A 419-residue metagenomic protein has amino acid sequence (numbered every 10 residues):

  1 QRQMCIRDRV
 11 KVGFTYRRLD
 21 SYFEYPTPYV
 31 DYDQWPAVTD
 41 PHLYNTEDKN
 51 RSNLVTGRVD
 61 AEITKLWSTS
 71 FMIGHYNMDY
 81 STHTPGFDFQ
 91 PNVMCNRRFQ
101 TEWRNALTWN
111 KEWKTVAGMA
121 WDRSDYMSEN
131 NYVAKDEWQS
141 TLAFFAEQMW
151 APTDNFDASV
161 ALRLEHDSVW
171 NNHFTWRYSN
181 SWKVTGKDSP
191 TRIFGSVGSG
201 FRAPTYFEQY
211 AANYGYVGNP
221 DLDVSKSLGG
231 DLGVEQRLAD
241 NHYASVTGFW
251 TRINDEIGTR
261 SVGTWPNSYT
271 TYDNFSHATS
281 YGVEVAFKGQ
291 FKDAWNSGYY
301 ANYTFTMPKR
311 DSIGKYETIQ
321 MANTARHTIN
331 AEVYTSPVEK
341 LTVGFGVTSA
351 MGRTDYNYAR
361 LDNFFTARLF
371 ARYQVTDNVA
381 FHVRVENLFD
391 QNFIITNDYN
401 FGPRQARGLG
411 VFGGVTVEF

Functional and structural regions predicted by a protein language model:
Q1-I6: Short, small-residue-biased leader/transition segments that mark boundaries at the very start of proteins
R7, Q148, G195, S225-L228 (+2 more regions): Conserved C-terminal beta-signal and adjacent last beta-strands/turns of outer-membrane beta-barrel proteins
K11-T64, S68-Q100, N130-N131, G402: Flexible loop and strand-edge segments within Gram-negative outer membrane beta-barrel domains
T15, T64, N110-E112, D122 (+6 more regions): Structural signature of Gram-negative outer-membrane beta-barrels, strongest in the C-terminal barrel of TonB-dependent
R18-Y22, H75-D79, W121-M127, L142 (+9 more regions): Transmembrane beta-strands of outer-membrane beta-barrel pores
D40-E62, M94, R192-N254, R260-K292 (+3 more regions): Outer-membrane beta-barrel signature, preferentially recognizing the C-terminal barrel domain of Gram-negative
D48-R51, I73-S159, D188, E317-N323 (+1 more regions): Outer-membrane beta-barrel transmembrane domain signature of Gram-negative proteins, especially the mid-to-C-terminal
A151-A158, G248-R252, N274-Y356: Gram-negative outer-membrane beta-barrel transporters
